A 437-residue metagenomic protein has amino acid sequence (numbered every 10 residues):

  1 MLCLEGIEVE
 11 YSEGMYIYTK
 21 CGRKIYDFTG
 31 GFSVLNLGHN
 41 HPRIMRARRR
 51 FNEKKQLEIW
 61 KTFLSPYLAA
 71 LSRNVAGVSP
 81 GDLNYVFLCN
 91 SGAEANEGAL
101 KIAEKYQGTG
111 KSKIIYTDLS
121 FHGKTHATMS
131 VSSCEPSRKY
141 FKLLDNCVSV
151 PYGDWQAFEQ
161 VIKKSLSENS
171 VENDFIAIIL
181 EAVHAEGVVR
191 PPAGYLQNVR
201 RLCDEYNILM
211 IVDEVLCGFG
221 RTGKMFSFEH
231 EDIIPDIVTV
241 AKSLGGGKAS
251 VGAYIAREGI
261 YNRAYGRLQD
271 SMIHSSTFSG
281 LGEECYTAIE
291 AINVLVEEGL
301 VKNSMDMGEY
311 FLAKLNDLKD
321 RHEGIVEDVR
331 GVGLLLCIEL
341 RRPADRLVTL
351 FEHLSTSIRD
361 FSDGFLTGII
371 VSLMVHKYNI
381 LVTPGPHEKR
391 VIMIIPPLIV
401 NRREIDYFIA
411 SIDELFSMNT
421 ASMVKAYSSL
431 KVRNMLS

Functional and structural regions predicted by a protein language model:
M1-S437: Conserved N-terminal phosphate-binding loop of PLP-dependent enzymes in the Aspartate aminotransferase
